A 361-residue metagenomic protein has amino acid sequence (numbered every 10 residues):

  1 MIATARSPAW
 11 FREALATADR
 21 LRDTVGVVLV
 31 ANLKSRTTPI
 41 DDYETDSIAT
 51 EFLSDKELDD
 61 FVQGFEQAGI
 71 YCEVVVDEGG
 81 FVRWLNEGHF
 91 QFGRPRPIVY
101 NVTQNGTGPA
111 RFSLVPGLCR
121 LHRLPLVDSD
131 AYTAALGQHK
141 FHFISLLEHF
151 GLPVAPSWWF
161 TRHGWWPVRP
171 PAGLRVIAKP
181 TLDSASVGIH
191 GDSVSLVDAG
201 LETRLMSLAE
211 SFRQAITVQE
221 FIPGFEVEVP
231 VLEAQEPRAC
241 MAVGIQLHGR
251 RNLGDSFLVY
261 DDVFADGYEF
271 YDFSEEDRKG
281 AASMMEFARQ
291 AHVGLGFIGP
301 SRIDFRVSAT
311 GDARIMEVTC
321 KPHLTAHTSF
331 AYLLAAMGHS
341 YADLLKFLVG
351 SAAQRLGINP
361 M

Functional and structural regions predicted by a protein language model:
M1-L126, Y132, G137, H142 (+1 more regions): ATP-binding N-terminal substructure of ATP-dependent carboxylate-amine bond-forming enzymes
I2-T4, T24-V28, H89-F92, R123 (+3 more regions): Active-site nucleotide/adenylate-binding loops and adjacent lid/helix of ATP-dependent enzymes
I2-W10, D277-M361: ATP-dependent carboxylate activation and anion-phosphoryl transfer catalytic cores that bind Mg-ATP to form
S35-D41, A185-G188, R251, T325-H327: Short acidic/His/Gly/Ser-rich catalytic and metal-binding motifs that mark active-site loops of diverse hydrolases
E44-T50, G191-S195, A331-L333: Short glycine-enriched, charge-decorated loop/helix-capping segments at active-site entrances that position
V99, L126, S157, A178 (+3 more regions): Generic preference for hydrophobic
D198-K279, S283-E286, A309-R314: Phosphate-binding site of ATP-dependent enzymes
